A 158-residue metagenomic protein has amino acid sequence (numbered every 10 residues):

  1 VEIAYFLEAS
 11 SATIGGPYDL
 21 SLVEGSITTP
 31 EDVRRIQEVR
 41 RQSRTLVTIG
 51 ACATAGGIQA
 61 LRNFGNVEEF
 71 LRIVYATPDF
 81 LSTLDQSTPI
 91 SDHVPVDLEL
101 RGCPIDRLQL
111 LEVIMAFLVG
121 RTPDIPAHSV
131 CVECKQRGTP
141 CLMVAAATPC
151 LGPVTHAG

Functional and structural regions predicted by a protein language model:
V1-H156: Iron-sulfur-associated redox domains of electron-transfer enzymes in respiratory and anaerobic energy metabolism
